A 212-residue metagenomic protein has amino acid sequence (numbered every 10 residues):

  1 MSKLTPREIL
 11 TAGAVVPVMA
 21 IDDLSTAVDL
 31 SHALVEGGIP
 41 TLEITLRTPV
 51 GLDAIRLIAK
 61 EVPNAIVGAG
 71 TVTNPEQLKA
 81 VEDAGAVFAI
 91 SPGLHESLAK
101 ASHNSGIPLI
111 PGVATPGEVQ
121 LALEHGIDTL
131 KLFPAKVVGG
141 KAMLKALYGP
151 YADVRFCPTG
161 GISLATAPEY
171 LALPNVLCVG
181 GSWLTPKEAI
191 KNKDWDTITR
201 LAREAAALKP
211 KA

Functional and structural regions predicted by a protein language model:
M1-V87, N104, L164-A165, A172 (+1 more regions): Conserved N-terminal beta1-alpha1 strand-loop-helix module at the mouth
V18, E43, G68, I90 (+3 more regions): Conserved beta-strand positions in the central sheet of alpha/beta enzyme cores
A20-D22, A69-P75, S91-H95, P111-P116 (+2 more regions): Glycine-rich beta-to-alpha transition loops that act as phosphate-gripper elements at the mouths of alpha/beta enzyme
L78-A122: Hydrophobic, well-structured mid-protein blocks that either form specific transmembrane helices
F88, P92-L98, K131-K141, N175-T197: Glycine-rich phosphate-binding active-site loops on the catalytic face of alpha/beta enzymes
T115-L130, G140-P150: Anionic-ligand binding region
Y151, R155, T166: Active-site-adjacent C-terminal substructures of enzyme catalytic domains
